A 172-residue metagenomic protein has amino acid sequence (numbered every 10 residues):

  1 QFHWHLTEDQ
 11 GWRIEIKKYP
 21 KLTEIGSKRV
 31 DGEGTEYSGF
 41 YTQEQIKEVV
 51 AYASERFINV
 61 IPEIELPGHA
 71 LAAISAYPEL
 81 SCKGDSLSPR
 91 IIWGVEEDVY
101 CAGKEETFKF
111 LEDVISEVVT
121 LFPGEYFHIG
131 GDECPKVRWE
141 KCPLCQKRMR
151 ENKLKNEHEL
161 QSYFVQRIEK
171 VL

Functional and structural regions predicted by a protein language model:
Q1-V171: Substrate-binding cleft of carbohydrate-active enzyme catalytic domains
